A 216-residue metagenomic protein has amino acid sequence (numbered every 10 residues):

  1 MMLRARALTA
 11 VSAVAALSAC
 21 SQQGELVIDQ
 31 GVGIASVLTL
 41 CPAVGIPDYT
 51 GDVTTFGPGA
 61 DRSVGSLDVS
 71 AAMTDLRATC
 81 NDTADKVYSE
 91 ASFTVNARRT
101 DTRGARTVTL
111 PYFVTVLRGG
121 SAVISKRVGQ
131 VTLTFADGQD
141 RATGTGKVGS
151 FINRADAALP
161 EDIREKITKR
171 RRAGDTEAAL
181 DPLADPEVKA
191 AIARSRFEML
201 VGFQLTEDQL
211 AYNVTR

Functional and structural regions predicted by a protein language model:
M1-A10: Bacterial N-terminal signal peptides that target proteins for export
A16-A19: C-terminal motif of bacterial Sec signal peptides marking the signal peptidase cleavage site
S21-G24: Bacterial signal peptide processing site
D29-F56: Post-signal peptide N-terminal segment of mature Sec-exported envelope proteins
D61-V69, R77-S89, R99-R106, G120-I124 (+1 more regions): Short, solvent-exposed beta-strand/turn "edge" segments of beta-rich domains on protein surfaces
D75-D82, A91-D101, Y112-G120, F135-D137 (+1 more regions): Beta-strand elements of well-folded, non-transmembrane domains
T109-L159: An exposed acidic His-Trp-rich patch
T143-D208: Intrinsically disordered, low-complexity, charge-dense segments enriched in Lys/Arg and Glu/Asp interspersed
